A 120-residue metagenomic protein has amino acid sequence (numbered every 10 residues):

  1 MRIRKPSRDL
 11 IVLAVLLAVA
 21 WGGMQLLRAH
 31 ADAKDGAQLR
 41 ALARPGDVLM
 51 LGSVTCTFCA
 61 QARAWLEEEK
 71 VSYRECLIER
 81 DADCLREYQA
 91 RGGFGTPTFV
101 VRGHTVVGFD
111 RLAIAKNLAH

Functional and structural regions predicted by a protein language model:
M1-S7: N-terminal Lys/Arg-rich, disordered targeting/topogenic segments
R8-Q25: Hydrophobic membrane-insertion alpha-helices, especially the h-region of bacterial N-terminal signal peptides
G23-K34: Hydrophobic single-pass membrane-insertion segments
Q38-V71: Local sequence-structure signature of Cys/Sec-based thiol-disulfide redox active-site neighborhoods
L51, V71-L85, G93-T96: Thiol-based oxidoreductase modules, predominantly thioredoxin-like and allied folds used for disulfide exchange
T96-G108: A short, hydrophobic beta-strand/beta-hairpin element that forms part of a small beta-sheet core
T105-L118: C-terminal cap of thioredoxin/glutaredoxin-like
